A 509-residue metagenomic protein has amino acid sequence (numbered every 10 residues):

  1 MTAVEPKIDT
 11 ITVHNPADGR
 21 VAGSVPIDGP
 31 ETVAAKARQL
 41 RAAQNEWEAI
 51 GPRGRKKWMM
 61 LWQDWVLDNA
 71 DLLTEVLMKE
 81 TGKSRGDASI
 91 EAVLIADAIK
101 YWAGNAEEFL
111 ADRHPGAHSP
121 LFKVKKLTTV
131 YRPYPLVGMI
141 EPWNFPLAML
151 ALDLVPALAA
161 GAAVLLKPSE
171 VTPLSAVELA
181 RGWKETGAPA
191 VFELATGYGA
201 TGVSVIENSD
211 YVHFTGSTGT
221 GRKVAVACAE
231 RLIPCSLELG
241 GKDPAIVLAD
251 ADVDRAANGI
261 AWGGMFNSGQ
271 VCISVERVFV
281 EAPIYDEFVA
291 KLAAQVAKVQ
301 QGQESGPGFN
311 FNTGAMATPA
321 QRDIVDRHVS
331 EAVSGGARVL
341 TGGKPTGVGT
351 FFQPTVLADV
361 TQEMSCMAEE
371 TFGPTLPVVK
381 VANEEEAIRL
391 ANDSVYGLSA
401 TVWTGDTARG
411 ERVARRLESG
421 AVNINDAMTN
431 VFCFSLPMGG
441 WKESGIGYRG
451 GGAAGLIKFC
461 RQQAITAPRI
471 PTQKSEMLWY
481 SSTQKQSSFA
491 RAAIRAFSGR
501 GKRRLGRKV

Functional and structural regions predicted by a protein language model:
M1-K125, G506-K508: N-terminal Rossmann-like NAD(P)+-binding subdomain of aldehyde/semialdehyde dehydrogenases
P16, P30-V33, P52, A70 (+5 more regions): Residues at or immediately preceding the N-termini of alpha-helices
P16-S24, V329, K344, F351-V509: Conserved C-terminal structural/oligomerization subdomain of aldehyde/semialdehyde dehydrogenase
G19, R55, L77, I99 (+9 more regions): Residue-level signal for inorganic ion chemistry
V21-D28, A43-A49, G138-M139, A245-V247 (+5 more regions): Short, well-ordered beta-strand elements within core beta-sheets of diverse protein domains
Q44, E48, Q63-V66, A70 (+19 more regions): Structural signal for hydrophobic packing residues in well-ordered secondary-structure cores of soluble enzyme domains
P115-R255, N310, V381, F497 (+1 more regions): Rossmann-like NAD(P) dinucleotide-binding subdomain of oxidoreductase/dehydrogenase enzymes
Y211, G219-T361, I424, Q486-S488 (+2 more regions): ALDH superfamily catalytic-core signature
